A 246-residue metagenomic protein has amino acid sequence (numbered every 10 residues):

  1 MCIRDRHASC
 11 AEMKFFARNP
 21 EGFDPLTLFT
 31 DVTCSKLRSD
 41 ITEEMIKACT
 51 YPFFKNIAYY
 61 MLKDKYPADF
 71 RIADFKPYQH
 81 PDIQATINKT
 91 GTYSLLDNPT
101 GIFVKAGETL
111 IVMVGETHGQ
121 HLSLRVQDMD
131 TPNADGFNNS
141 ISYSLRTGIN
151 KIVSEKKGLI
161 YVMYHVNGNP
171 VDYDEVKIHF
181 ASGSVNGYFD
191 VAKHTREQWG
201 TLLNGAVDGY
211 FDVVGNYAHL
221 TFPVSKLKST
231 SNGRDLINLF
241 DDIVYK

Functional and structural regions predicted by a protein language model:
M1-R6: Conserved small/polar residues in nucleotide/adenosyl-binding loops
R18, D24-F189: Beta-strand-enriched, solvent-exposed domains that form extended recognition/catalytic surfaces
K177-D212: Low-complexity, Pro/Ser/Thr- and charge-rich linker/hinge segments at domain boundaries
G200-L202, G209-K246: Catalytic cores of extracellular degradative/oxidative enzymes
